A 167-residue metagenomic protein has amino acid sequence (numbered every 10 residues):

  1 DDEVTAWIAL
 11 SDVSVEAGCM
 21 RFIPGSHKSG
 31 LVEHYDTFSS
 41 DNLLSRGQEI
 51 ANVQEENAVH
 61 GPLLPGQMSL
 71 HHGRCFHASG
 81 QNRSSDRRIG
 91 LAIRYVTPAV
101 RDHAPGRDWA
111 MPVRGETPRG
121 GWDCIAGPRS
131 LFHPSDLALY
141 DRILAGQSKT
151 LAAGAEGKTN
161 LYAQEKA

Functional and structural regions predicted by a protein language model:
D1-E3, E56-N57, L63, D86-R87: A short beta-loop-beta micro-motif enriched in histidine and acidic residues
E3, C19, G90: A residue-level signal for beta-strand positions that form part of recognition/binding surfaces within mature
V13-G80: Double-stranded beta-helix
C75-A167: Non-heme Fe(II)/2-oxoglutarate
